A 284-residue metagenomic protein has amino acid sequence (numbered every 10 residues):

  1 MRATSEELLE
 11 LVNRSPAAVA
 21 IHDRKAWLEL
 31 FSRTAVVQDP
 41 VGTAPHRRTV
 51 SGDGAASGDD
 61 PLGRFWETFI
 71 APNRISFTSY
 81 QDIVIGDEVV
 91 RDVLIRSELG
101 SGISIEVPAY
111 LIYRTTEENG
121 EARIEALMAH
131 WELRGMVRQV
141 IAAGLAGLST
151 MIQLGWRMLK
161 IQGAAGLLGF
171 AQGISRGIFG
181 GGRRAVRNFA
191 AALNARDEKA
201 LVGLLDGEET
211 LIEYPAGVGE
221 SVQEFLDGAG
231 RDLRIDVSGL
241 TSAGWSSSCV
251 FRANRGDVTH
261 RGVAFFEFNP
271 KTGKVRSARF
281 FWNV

Functional and structural regions predicted by a protein language model:
M1-V284: C-terminal and inter-domain tail/linker signature
